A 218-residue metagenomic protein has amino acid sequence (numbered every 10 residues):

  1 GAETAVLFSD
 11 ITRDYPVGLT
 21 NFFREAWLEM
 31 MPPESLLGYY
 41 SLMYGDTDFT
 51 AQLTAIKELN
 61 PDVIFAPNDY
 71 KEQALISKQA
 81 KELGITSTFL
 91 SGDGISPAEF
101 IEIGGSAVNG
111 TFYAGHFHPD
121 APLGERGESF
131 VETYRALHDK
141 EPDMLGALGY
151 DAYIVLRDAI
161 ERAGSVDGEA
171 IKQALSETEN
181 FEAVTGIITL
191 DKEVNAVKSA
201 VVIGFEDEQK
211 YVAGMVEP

Functional and structural regions predicted by a protein language model:
G1-Y40, V63: An alpha-beta-alpha
T4-S9, L37-Y39, V63-P67, T88-D93 (+1 more regions): Structural recognition of the beta-strand scaffold that forms the well-ordered cores of secreted hydrolase catalytic
I11-Y15, L42-D46, D69-Q73, G94-E99 (+2 more regions): Solvent-exposed loop/turn segments at secondary-structure junctions within structured extracellular/periplasmic domains
F22-M30, Q79-L83, E102-I103, T133 (+2 more regions): Alpha-helical structural signal in soluble globular domains
F23, D48-T54, L59-L83: Hydrophobic alpha-helical
Y39-A55, L123-E128: Structural motif
L59, S77-Y150, E206-P218: Extracellular/periplasmic periplasmic-binding protein-like sensory domains
A136-G146, R157-Q209: Segments of small-molecule ligand-sensing domains
